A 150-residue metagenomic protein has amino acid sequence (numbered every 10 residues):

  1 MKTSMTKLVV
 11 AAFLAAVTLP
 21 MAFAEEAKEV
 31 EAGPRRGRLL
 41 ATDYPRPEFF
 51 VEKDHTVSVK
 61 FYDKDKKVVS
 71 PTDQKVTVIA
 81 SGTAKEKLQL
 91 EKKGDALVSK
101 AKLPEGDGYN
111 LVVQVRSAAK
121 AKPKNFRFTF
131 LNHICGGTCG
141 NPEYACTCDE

Functional and structural regions predicted by a protein language model:
M1-A12: Bacterial N-terminal signal peptides that target proteins for export
K7, T18, K60: Functionally constrained cores in energy, signaling, and assembly domains
V10-P20: Bacterial N-terminal signal peptides
A22-E150: Intrinsically disordered, low-complexity terminal tails/loops enriched in metal-binding residues
